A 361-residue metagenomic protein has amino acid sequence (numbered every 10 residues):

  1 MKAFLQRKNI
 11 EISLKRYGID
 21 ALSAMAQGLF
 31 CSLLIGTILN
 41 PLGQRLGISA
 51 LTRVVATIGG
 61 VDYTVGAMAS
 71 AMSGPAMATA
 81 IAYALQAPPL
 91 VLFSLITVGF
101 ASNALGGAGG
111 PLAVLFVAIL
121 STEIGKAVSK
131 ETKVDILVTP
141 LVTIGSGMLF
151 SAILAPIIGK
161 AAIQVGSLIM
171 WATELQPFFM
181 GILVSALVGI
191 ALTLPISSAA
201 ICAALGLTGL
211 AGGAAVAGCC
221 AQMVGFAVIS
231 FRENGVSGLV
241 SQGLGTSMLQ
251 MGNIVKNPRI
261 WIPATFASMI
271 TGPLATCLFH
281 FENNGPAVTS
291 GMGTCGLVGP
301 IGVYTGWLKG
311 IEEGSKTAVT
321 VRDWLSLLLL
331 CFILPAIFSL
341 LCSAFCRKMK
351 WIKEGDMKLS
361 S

Functional and structural regions predicted by a protein language model:
M1-S361: Pore-lining transmembrane helices
